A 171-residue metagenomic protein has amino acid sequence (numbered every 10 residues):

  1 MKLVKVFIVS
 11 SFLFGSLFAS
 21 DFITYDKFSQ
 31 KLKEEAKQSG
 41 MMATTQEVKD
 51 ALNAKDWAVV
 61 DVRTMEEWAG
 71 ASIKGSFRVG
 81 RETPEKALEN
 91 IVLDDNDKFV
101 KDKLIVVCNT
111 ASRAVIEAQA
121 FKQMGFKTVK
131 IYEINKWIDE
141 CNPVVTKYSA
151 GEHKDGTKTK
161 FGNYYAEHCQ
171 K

Functional and structural regions predicted by a protein language model:
M1-V6: Positively charged n-region of N-terminal signal peptides that target proteins for export
F7-S16: Bacterial N-terminal signal peptides
S20-Q46, A51-A54, A69-K103, S112-K171: Rhodanese-like catalytic fold shared by cysteine-dependent sulfurtransferases and DSP/PTP-type phosphatases
V59-D61: Structural scaffold elements adjacent to functional motifs in cytosolic proteins
M65: Short glycine-rich anion-binding loops that position phosphate/pyrophosphate groups of nucleotides and phosphorylated
V106-V107: Short, surface-exposed ligand- or partner-binding patches at beta-edge/loop junctions that are enriched in aromatics
